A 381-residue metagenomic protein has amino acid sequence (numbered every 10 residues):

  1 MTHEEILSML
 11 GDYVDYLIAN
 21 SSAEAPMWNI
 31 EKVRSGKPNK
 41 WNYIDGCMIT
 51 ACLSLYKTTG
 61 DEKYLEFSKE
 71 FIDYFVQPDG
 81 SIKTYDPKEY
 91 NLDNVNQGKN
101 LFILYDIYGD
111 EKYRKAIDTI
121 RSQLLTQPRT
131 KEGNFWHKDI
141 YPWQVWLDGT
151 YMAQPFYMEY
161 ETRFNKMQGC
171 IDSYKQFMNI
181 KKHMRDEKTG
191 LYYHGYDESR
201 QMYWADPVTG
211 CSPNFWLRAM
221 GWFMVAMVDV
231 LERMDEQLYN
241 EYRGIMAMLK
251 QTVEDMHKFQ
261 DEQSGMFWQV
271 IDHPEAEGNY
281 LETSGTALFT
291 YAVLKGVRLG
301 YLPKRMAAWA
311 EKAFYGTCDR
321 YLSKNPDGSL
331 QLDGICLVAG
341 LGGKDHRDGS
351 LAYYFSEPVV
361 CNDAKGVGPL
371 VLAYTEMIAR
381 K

Functional and structural regions predicted by a protein language model:
T2-I44, D61-L65, Y74-L92, N96-G98 (+4 more regions): CBM-like carbohydrate-recognition segments
L7-P26, E66-K83, K115-N134, M167-Y196 (+3 more regions): Long, well-ordered core segments of solenoidal/helical folds
S35-N39, K88, I140, Q144 (+4 more regions): Short, solvent-exposed segments of well-ordered alpha helices
T59, Y108, Y160-I171, V230-R243 (+1 more regions): Inter-helical turn/loop segments and adjacent helix faces that build the functional surface of alpha-helical bundle
V76-K83, R129, N134-D139, S199-P213 (+2 more regions): Acidic/His metal-coordination segments adjacent to aromatic residues that form catalytic metal sites in metalloenzymes
D148-R163: Acidic/serine-rich, low-complexity amphipathic helices located in mid- to C-terminal regulatory regions
M224-P274, G278: Oxyanion-binding "anion nests"
